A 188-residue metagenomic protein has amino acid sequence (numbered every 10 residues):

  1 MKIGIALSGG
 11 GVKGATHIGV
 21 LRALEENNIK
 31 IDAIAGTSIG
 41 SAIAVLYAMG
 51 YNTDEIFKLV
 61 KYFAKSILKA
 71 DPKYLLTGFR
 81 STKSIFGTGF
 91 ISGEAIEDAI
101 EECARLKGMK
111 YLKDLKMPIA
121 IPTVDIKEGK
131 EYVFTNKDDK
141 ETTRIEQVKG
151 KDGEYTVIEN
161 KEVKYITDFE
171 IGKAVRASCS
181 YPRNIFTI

Functional and structural regions predicted by a protein language model:
M1-T37, V45-I188: Patatin-like phospholipase
